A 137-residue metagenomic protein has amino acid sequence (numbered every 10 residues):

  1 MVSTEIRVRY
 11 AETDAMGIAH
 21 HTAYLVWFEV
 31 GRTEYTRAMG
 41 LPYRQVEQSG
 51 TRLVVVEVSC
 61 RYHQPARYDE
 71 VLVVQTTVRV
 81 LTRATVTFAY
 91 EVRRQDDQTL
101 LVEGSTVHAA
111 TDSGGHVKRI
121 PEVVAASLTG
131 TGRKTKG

Functional and structural regions predicted by a protein language model:
M1-V55, S113-G137: Hot-dog-fold acyl-thioester-processing enzymes
V2-T4, R37, R67-V71, V78-G137: HotDog/MaoC-like acyl-thioester-processing domains
R7, S59, V107: Short aromatic/hydrophobic contact patches that present stacked aromatics for nucleic-acid/ligand binding
Y10-E12, E57-Q64, D96: Short, well-ordered turn and helix-capping elements at secondary-structure junctions
V56-Y62, V74-Q75, F88-A89: Short structured motifs
